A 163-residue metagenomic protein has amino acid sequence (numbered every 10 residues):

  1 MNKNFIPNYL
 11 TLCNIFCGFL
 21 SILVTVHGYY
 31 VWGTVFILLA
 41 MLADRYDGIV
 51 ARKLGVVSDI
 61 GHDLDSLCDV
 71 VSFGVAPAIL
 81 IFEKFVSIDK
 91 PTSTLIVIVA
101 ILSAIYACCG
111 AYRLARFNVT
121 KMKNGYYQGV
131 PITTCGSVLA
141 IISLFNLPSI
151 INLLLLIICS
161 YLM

Functional and structural regions predicted by a protein language model:
M1-R45: Topogenic membrane-insertion module of multi-pass membrane proteins
N2, P7-T11, K53-A115: Multi-pass membrane catalytic core of lipid/isoprenoid biosynthesis enzymes
C13, L67-I79, Y127-S143: Small-residue-rich segments of transmembrane alpha-helices in multi-pass membrane proteins, especially helix faces
F16, L42, Y46-V50, L67 (+1 more regions): Active-site His/Glu-centered metal-binding helix of metallohydrolases
L20-V35, V75-L102, I141-L153: Helix-coil boundary and interhelical linker segments in multi-pass alpha-helical membrane proteins
V26-Y29, R45-H62: N-terminal TM1-TM2 helical hairpin plus the immediately adjacent luminal interfacial "cap"
D44, Y106-V119, I157-M163: Transmembrane alpha-helical segments that form the membrane-embedded catalytic/substrate-channel core of multi-pass
N124-M163: C-terminal membrane-associated helical module and adjoining short loops/tails
